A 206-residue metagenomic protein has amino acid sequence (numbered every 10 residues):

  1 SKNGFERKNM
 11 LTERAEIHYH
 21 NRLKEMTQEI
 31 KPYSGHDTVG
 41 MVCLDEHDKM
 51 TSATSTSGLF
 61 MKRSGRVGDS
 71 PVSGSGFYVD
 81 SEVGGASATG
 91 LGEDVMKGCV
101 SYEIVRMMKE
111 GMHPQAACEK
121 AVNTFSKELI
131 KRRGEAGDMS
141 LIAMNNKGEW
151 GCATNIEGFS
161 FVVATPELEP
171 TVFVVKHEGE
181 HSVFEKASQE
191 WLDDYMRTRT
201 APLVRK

Functional and structural regions predicted by a protein language model:
S1-K206: N-terminal nucleophile
